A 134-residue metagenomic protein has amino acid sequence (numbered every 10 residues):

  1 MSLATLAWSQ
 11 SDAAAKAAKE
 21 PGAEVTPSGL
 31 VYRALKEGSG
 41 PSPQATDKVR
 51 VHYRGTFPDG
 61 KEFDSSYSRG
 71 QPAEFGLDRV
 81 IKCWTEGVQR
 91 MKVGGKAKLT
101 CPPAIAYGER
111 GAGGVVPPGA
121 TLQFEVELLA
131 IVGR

Functional and structural regions predicted by a protein language model:
M1-R134: Cross-family detector of peptidyl-prolyl cis-trans isomerase
